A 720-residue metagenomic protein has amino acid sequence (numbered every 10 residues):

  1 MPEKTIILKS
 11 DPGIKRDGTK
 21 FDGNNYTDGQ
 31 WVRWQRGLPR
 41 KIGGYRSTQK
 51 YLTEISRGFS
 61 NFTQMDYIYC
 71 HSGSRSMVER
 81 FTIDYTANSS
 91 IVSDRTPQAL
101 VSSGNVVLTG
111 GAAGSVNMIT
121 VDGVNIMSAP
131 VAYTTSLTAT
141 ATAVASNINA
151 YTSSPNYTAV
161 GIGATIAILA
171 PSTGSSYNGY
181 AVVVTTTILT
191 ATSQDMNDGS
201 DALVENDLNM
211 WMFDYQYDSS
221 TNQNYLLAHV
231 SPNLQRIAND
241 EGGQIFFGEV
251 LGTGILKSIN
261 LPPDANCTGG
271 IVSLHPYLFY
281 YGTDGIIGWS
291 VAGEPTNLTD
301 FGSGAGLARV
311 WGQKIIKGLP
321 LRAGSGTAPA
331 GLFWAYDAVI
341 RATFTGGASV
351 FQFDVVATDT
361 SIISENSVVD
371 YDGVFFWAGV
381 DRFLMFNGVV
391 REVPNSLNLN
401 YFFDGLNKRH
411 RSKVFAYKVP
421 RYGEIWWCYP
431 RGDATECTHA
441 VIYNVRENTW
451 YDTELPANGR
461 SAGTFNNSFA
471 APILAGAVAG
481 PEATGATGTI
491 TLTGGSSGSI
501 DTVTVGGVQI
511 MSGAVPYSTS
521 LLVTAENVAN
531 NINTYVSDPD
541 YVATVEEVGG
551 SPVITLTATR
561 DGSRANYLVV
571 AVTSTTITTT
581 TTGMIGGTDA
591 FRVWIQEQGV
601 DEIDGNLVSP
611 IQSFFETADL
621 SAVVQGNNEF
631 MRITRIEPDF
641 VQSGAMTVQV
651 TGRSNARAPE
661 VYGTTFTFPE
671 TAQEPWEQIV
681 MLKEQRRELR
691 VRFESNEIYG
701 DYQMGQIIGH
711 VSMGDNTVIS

Functional and structural regions predicted by a protein language model:
M1-R95, V204-L226, D359-E482, T588-S720: Beta-sheet repeat architectures centered on beta-propellers
Y45-I55, L203-E205, N209, G252-K413 (+1 more regions): Beta-propeller and closely related beta-pinwheel folds
E79, Q235-R236, F246, I340 (+1 more regions): WD40 beta-propeller blade core
R80-T82, D94-Q98, N105-V183, N197-A202 (+2 more regions): Extended, beta-strand-rich, solvent-exposed assembly scaffolds of outer structural proteins
F81-I83, D122, G248, G282 (+6 more regions): Predominantly extracellular/luminal cell-surface or secreted proteins
A112-G114, Y336, S496-G498, V641-M646: Short proline/glycine-enriched turn/loop motifs at strand-loop junctions of beta-rich domains
Q216-S258: Hydrophobic or amphipathic alpha-helical targeting/insertion segments
I237-E241, W334, D433-C437: Short, solvent-exposed loop/turn segments at conserved positions within beta-propeller repeat blades
